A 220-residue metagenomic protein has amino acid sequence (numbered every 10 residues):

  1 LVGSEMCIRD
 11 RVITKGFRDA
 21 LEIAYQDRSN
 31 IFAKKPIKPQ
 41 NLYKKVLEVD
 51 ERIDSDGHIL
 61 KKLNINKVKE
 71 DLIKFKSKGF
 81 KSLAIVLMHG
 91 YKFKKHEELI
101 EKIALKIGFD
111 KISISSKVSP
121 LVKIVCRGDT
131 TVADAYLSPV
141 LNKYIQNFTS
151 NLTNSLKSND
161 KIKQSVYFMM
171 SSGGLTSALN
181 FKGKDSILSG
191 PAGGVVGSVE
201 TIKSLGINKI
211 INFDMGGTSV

Functional and structural regions predicted by a protein language model:
S4-E5, R9-V220: N-terminally biased helix-coil "hinge/interface" segments that flank
